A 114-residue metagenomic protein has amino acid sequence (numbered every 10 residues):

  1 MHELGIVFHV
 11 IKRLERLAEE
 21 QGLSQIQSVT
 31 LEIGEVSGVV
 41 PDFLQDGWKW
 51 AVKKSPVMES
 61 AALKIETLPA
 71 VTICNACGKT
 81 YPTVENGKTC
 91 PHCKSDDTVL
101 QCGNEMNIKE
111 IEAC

Functional and structural regions predicted by a protein language model:
M1-A61: Long, charged N-terminal interaction/targeting segments
E32-V36, E66-A70, I111: Short loop/turn motifs enriched for small/polar and acidic residues
A62-P69, K79-V84: Short, flexible, mixed-charge glycine/proline-rich loop motifs that serve as phosphate/nucleic-acid-contacting
T72, K88, M106: Cys/His-enriched microdomains
C74-C77, C90-C93: Short cysteine-rich clusters marking metal-coordination/redox-active sites
P82, S95-V99: Short functional micro-motifs and their immediate structural scaffolds
L100-E110: Short metal-binding segments enriched for Cys and/or His
